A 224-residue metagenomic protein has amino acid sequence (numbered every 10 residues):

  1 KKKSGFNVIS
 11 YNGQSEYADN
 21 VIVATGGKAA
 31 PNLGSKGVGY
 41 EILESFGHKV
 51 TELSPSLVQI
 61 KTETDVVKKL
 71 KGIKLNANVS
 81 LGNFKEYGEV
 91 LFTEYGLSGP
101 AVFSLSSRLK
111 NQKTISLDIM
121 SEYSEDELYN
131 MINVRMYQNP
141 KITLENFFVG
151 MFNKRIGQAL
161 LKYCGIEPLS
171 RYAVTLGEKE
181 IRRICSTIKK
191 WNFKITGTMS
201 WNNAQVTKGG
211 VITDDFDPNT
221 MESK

Functional and structural regions predicted by a protein language model:
K1, A30-S35, K61-D65, A173-E180: Short beta-strand to alpha-helix junction loop
K2-E16, V21, L75, V79-L81: Conserved beta-strand-loop-beta-strand element in the redox core of flavoprotein oxidoreductases
S15-S35, L43-E44, V90-Y95: Short hydrophobic core segments
I22, P100, K110, L128 (+3 more regions): Catalytic, metal-anchored helix/loop core of enzyme active sites in primary metabolism
V23, V50-L53, G197-T198: General beta-strand structural signal in soluble alpha/beta enzymes
N32-S56: Central helical "cap/lid" subdomain
H48-E52, V58-L176: An anion/pyrophosphate-binding glycine-rich loop and adjacent beta-alpha core in soluble alpha-beta enzymes
A159-K224: A glycine-rich dinucleotide-binding beta-alpha-beta segment and adjacent secondary-structure elements that constitute
